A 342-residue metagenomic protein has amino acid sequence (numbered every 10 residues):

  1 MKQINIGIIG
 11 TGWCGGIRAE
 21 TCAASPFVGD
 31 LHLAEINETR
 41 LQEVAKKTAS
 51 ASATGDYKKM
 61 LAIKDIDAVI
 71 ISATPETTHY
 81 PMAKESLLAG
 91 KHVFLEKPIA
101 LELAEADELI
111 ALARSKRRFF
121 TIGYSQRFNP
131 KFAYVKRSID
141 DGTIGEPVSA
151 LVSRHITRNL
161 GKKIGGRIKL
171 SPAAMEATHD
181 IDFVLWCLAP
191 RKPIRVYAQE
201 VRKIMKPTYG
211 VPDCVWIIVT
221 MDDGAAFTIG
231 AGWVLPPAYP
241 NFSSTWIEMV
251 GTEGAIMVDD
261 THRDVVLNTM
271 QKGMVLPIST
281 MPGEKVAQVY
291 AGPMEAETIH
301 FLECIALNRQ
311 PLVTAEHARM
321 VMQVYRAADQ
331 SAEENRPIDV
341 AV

Functional and structural regions predicted by a protein language model:
M1, I8, V28, A68-A73 (+2 more regions): C-terminal helix-rich "cap/oligomerization" subdomain common to oxidoreductases
M1-T48, S72: N-terminal Rossmann-like dinucleotide-binding module
S50-Y57: Conserved SAM-binding strand-loop segment of SAM-dependent methyltransferases
D65, A73-P75, A231: Short glycine-/small-residue-rich Rossmann-like dinucleotide-binding loops
A68, P75, Y80-R127, G142: Beta-strand-loop-alpha-helix segment that lines the small-molecule cofactor/substrate pocket of alpha/beta enzymes
P130-V152, I156-R158: Rossmann-like NAD(P)H-binding beta-loop-alpha module
L160-S244, E316: Rossmann-like dinucleotide-binding domain that binds NAD(P)(H)
P207-Y209, D222-A296: NAD(P)-dinucleotide binding in Rossmann-like oxidoreductases
